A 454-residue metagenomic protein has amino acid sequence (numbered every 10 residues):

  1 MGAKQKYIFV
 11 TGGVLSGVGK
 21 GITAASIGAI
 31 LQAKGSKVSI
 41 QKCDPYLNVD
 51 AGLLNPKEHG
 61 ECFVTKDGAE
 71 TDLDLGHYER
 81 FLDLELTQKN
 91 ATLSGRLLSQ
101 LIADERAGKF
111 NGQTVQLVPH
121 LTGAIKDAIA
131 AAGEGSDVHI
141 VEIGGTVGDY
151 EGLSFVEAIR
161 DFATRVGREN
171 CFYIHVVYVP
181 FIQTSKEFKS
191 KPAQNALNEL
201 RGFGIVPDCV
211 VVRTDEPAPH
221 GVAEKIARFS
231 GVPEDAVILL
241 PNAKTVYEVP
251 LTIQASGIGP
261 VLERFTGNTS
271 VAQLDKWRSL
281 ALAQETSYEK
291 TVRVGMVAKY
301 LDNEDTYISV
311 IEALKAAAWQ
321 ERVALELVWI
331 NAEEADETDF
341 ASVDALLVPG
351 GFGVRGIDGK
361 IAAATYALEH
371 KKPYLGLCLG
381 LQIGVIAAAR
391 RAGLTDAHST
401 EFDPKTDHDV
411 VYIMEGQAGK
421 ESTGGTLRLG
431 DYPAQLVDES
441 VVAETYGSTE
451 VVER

Functional and structural regions predicted by a protein language model:
M1-E326, A332-A345, F352-G353, G359-Y366 (+1 more regions): Flexible phosphate-sensing "switch/lid" loops adjacent to ATP/NTP-binding sites across phosphate-transfer
L15, G21, A25-A29, A33 (+1 more regions): Cysteine-nucleophile active-site neighborhood
Y78, Y432, V451: Catalytic core of tubulin tyrosine ligase-like
L84, R264, N268, A316 (+4 more regions): Short, well-ordered loop/turn and helix-capping segments at boundaries between secondary-structure elements and domains
N198-F203, K420-G424, V441-Y446: Short, flexible, solvent-exposed loop/turn segments with mixed acidic/basic and small polar residues
D438-R454: C-terminal and late-domain segments of enzyme folds
